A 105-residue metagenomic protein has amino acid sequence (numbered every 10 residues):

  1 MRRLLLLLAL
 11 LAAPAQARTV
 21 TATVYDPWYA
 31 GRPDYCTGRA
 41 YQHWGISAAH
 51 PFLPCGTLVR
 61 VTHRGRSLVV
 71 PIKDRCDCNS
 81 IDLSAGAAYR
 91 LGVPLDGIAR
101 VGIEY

Functional and structural regions predicted by a protein language model:
M1-L7: Sec-dependent signal peptide recognition, specifically the positively charged N-region followed immediately by
L4, A15-Y105: Secreted/periplasmic proteins
